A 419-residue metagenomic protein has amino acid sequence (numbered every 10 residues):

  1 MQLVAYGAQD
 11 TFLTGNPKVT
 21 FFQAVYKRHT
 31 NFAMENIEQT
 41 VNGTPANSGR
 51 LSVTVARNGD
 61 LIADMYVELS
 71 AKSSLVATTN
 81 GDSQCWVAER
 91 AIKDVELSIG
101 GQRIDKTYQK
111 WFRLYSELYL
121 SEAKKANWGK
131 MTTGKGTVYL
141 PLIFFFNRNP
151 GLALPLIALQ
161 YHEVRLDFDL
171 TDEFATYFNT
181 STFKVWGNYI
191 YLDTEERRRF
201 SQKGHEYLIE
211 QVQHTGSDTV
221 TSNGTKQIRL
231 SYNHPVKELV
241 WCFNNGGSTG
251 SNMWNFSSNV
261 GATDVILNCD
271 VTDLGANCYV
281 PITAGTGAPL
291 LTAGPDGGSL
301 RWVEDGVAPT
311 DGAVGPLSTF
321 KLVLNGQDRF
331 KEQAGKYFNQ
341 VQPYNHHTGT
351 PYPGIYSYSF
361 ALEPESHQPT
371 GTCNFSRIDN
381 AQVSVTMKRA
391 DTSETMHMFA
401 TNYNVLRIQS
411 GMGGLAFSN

Functional and structural regions predicted by a protein language model:
M1-N419: Short, low-complexity Pro/Thr/Gly
